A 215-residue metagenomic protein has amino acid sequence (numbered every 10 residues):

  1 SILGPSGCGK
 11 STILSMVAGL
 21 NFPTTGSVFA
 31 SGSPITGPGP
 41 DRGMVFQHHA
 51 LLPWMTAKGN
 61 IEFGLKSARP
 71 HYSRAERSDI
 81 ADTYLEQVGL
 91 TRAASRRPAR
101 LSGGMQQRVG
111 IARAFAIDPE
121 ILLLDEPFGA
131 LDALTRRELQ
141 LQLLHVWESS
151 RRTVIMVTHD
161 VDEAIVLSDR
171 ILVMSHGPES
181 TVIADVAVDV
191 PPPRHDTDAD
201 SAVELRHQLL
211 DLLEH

Functional and structural regions predicted by a protein language model:
A18: Helix-to-loop junction immediately C-terminal to a conserved catalytic motif
G26-P38: Conserved ABC transporter NBD signature motif
K58-K66, S78, D82, A187: Short helical segment in ABC ATPase nucleotide-binding domains corresponding to the A-loop/adjacent helical element
R69, S73-A93, H145: Conserved ABC ATPase "signature" region
R97-L101, M105: Conserved ABC ATPase signature
I111: Hydrophobic anchor residue at the start of the ABC signature
A116-E120: A short, proline-enriched helix->beta-strand linker immediately N-terminal to the Walker B motif in ABC-type P-loop
